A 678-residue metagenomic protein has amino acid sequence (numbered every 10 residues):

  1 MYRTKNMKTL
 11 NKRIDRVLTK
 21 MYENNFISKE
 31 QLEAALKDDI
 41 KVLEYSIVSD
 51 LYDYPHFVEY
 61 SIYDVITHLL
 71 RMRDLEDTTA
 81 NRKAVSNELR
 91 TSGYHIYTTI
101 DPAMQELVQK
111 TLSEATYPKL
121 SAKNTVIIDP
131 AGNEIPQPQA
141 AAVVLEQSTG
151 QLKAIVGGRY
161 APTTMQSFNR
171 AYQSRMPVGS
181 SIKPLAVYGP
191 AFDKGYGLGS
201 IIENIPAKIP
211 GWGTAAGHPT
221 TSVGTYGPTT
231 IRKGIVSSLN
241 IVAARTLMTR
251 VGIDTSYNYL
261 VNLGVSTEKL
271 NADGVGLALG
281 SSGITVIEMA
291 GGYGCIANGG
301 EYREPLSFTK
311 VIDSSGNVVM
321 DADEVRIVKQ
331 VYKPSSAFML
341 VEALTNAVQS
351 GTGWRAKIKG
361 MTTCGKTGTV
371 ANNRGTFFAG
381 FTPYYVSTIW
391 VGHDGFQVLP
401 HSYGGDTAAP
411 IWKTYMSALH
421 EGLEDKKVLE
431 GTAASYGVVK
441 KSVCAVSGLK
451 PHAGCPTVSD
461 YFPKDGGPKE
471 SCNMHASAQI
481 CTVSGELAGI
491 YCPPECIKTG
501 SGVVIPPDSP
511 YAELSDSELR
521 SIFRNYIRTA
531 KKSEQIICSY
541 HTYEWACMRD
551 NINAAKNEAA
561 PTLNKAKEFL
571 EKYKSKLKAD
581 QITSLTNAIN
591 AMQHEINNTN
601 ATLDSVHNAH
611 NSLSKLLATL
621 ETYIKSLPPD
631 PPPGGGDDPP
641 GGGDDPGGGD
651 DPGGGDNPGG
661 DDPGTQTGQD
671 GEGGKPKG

Functional and structural regions predicted by a protein language model:
M1-T99, E106, V261-N262, S266-T267 (+2 more regions): Non-catalytic, structured segments within soluble enzyme domains
Y2-K8, V17-L18, Y22, Y45-D50 (+8 more regions): Second-shell loop/turn segments in exported
R16, M21, V108, G150 (+6 more regions): Active-site SXXK
V48-L51, Y196-S256, Y302, S314-N346: Conserved catalytic neighborhood of penicillin-recognizing serine enzymes
I96, P138-Q139, T163-L185, L198-N204: Short active-site loop at a secondary-structure junction that contains or immediately precedes the catalytic residue(s)
T98-P130, A142-E146, A154-V156, A161-S174 (+1 more regions): A penicillin-recognizing enzyme superfamily signal
A215-P219, R250-Y293: Mid-domain, small-residue-enriched loop/turn segments at the edges of structured enzyme/sensor domains
T363-C364, G368-K572, T583-N590, H594-N597 (+2 more regions): Soluble, non-transmembrane domains of envelope/secretory-pathway proteins that act on or interact with carbohydrate
